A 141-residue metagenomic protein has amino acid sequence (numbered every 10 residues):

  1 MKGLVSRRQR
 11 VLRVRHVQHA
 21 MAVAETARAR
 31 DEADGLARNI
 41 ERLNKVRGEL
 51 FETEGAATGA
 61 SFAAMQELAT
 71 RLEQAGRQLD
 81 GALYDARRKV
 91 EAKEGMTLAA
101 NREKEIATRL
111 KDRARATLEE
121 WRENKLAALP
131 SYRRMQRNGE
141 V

Functional and structural regions predicted by a protein language model:
M1-V141: Charge-rich amphipathic alpha-helical interaction elements
